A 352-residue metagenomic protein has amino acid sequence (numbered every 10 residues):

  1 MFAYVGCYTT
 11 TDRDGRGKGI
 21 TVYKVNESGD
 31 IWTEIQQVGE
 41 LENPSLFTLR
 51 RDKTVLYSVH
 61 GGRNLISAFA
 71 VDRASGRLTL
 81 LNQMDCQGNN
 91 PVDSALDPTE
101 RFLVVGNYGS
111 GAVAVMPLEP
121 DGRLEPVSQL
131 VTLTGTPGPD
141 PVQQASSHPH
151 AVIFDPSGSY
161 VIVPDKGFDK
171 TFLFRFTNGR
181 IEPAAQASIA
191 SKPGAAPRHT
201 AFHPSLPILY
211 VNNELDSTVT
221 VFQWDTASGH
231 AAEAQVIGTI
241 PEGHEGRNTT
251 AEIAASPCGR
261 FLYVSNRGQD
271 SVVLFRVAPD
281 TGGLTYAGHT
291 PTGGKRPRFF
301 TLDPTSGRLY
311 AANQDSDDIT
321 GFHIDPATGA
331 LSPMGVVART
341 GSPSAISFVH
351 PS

Functional and structural regions predicted by a protein language model:
Y8-T10, G61, Y108, L118 (+7 more regions): Short loop/turn segments immediately following the C-termini of beta-strands
Y23-D30, F69-G76, V115-E125, F174-I181 (+3 more regions): Short loop/turn segments immediately following beta-strands, especially the blade-tip and inter-blade linker loops
T33-E100: Blade-loop segments of beta-propeller domains
T33-G39, T79-D85, P137-V142, A184-A190 (+3 more regions): A short beta-strand motif characteristic of beta-propeller blades
L41-D52, Q87-F102, T134-S157, S191-I208 (+3 more regions): Beta-rich, blade/repeat-based domains predominating in secreted/periplasmic proteins but also intracellular
N248-N313: Loop/turn-rich, solvent-exposed surfaces of beta-rich toroidal or solenoidal domains
Q314-T320, S332-S352: Blade-level signature of beta-propeller repeat domains, shared across WD40, Kelch, NHL, RCC1 and BNR/Asp-box propellers
